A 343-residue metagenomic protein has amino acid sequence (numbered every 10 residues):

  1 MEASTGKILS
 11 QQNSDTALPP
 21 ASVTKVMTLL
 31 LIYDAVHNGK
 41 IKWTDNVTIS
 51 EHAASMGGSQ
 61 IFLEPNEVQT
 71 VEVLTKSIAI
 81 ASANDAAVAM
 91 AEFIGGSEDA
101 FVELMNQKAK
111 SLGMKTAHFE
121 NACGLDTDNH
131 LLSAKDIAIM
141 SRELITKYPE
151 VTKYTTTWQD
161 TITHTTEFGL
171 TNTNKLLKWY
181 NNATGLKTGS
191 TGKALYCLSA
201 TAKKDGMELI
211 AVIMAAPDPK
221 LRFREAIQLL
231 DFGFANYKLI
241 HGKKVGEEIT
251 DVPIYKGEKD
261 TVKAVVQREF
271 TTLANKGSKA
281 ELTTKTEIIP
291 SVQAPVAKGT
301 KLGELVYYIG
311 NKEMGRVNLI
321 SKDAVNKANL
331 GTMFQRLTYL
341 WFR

Functional and structural regions predicted by a protein language model:
M1-P149: Active-site-adjacent loops and short helices of periplasmic peptidoglycan-processing enzymes
M114-K115, D126-L131, K135-R343: Domain-terminus/edge residues, biased toward the C-terminal soluble/receptor-binding domains of extracytoplasmic
